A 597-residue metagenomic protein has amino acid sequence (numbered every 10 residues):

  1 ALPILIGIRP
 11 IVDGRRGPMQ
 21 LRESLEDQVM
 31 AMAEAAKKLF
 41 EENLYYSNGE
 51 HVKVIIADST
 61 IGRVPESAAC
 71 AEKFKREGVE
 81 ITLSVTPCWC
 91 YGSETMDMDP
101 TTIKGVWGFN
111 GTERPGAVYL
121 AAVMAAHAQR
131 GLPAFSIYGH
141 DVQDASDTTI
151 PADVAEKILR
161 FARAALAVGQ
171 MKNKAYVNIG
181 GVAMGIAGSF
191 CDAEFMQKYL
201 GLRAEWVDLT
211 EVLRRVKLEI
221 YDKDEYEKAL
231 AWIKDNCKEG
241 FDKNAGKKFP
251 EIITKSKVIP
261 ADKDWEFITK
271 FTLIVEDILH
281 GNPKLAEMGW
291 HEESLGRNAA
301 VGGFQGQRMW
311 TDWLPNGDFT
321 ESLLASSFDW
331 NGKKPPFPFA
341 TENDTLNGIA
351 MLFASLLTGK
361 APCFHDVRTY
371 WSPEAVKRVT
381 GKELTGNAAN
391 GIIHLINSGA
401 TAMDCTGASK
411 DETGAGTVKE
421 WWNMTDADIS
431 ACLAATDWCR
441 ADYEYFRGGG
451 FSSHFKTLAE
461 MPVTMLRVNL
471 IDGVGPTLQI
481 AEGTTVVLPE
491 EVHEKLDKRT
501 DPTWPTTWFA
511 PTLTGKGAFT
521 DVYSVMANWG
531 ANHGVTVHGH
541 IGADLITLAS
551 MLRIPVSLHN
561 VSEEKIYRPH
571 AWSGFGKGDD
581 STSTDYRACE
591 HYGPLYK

Functional and structural regions predicted by a protein language model:
A1-K597: An N-terminal assembly and electron-transfer interface module characteristic of large anaerobic redox and radical
